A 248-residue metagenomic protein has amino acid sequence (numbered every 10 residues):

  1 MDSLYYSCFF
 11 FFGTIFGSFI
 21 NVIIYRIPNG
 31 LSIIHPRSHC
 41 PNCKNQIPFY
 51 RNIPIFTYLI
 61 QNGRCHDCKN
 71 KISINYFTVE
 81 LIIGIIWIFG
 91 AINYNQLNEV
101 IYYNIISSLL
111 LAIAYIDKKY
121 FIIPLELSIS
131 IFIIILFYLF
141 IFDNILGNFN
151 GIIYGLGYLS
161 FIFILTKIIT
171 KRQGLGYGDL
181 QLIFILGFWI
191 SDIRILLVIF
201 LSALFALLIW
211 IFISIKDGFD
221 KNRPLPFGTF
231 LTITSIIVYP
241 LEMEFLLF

Functional and structural regions predicted by a protein language model:
L4-N21, F161-Q173, L180, F184-F248: Alpha-helical transmembrane segments
S7-F11, F77-I82, V100-N104, I129 (+4 more regions): Hydrophobic alpha-helical transmembrane segments
S18-Y76, F227: Membrane-proximal soluble regions of multi-pass membrane proteins
G30, D67-Y76, Y115-I129, I168-G178 (+1 more regions): Interhelical loop and helix-boundary elements at the membrane-water interface of polytopic inner-membrane proteins
R51-R64, E80-G84, E99-A112, N148-F161: Hydrophobic, membrane-facing alpha-helical anchors
L81-I92, S130-F137: Membrane-embedded alpha-helical segments in integral membrane proteins
G90-Y102: Transmembrane helix-loop-helix
I105-S108, A112-L208, F248: Functional transmembrane core segments of multi-pass inner-membrane proteins
